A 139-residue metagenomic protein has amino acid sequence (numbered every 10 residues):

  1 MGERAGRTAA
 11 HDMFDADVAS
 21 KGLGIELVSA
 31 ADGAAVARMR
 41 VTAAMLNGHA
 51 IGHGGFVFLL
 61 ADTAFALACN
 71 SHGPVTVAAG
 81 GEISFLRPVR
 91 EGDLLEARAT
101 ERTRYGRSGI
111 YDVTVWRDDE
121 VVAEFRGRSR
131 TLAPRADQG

Functional and structural regions predicted by a protein language model:
M1-R38, T42-A43: Non-catalytic linker/capping segments at the edges of enzyme domains
M1-R4, V89-E91, T100-G139: HotDog/MaoC-like acyl-thioester-processing domains
K21-L23, G33-A35, G54, V75-G81 (+3 more regions): A generic structural signal for short beta-strands and their flanking turns/coil linkers
D32-G33, T42-M45, T63-F65, E91: Short, charged/polar surface micro-motifs in flexible loops or helix N-caps
M39-V41, F85, T131: Hydrophobic residues in beta-strands and at strand termini
L46-A66: Compact, glycine-rich, soluble single-domain proteins
A66-E96, E101: Hydrophobic beta-strand-centered segment that forms part of the acyl-chain substrate-binding groove
